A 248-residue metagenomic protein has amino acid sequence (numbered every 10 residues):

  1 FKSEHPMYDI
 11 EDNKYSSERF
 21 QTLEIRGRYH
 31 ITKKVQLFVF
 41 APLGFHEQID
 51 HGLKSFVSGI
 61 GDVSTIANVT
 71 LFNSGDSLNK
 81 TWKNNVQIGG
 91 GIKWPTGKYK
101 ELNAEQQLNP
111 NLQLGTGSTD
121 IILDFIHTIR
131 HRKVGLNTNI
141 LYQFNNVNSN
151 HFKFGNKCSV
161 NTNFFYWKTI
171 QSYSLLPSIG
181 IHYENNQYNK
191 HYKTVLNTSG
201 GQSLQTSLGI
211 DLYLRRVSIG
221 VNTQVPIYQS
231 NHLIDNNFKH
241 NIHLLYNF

Functional and structural regions predicted by a protein language model:
F1-H5, L43-E47, L71, I92-K98 (+7 more regions): Transmembrane beta-strands of outer-membrane beta-barrel pores
F1-I92, N109-N111, D120-I121, G180-Y188 (+2 more regions): Transmembrane beta-barrel domains of Gram-negative outer membranes and organellar outer membranes
H5-M7, F152-F248: Outer membrane beta-barrel transmembrane domains
Y15-Q48, H131-N148, F152-S159, W167-I170: Glycine- and aromatic-enriched membrane insertion/assembly motifs of diderm outer-membrane and organelle channel
K34-L37, S74-S77, K133-L136, Q171-L175 (+1 more regions): Repeated loop/turn-to-beta-strand initiation elements of outer-membrane beta-barrel proteins
H51, K100-A104, N150, N189-H191 (+1 more regions): Outer-membrane beta-barrel and related beta-rich outer-membrane complex signature in Gram-negative bacteria
L78, Y99-A104, D124, N137-I140 (+1 more regions): A short secondary-structure junction signal
A104-I129, N146: Active-site glycine-rich loop that binds ribose-phosphate moieties when present
